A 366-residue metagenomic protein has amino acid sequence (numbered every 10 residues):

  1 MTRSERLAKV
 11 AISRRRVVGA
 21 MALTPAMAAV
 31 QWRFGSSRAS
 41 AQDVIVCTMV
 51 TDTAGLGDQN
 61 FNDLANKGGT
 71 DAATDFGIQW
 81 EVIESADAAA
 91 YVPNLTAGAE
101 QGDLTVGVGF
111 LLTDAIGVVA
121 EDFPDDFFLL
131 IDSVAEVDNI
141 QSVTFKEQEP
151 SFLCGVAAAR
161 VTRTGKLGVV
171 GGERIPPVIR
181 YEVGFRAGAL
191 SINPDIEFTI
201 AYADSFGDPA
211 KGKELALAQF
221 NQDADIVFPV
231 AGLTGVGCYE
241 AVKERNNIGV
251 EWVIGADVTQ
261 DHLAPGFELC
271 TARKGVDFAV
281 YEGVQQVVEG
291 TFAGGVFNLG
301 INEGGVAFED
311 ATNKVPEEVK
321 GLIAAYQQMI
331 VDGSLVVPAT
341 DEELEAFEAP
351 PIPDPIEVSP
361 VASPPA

Functional and structural regions predicted by a protein language model:
M1-W32, S36-R38: N-terminal secretory signal peptides
Q42-A366: A residue-level marker of the well-folded mature domains of exported/periplasmic proteins
